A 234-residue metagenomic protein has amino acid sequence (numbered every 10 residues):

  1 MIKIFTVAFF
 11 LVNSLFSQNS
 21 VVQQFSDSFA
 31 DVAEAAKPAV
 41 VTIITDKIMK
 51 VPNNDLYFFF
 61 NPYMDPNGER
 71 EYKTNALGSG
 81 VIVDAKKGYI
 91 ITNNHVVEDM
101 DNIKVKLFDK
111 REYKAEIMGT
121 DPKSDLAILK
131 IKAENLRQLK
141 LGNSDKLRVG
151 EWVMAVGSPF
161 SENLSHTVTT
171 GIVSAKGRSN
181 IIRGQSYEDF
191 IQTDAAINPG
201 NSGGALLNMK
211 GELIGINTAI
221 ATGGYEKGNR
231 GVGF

Functional and structural regions predicted by a protein language model:
M1-A8: Sec-dependent signal peptide recognition, specifically the positively charged N-region followed immediately by
F9-S17: Hydrophobic h-region of N-terminal signal peptides that target proteins for export in Gram-negative bacteria
Q18-F234: Serine-dependent protease modules
